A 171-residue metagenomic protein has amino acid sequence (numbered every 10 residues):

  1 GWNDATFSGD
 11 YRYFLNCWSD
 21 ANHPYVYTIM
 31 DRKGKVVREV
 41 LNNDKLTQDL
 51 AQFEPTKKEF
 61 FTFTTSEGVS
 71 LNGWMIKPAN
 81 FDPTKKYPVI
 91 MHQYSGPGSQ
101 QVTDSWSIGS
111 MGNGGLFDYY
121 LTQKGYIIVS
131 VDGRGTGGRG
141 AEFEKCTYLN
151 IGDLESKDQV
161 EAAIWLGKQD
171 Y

Functional and structural regions predicted by a protein language model:
W2-Y171: Serine-hydrolase catalytic core recognition
